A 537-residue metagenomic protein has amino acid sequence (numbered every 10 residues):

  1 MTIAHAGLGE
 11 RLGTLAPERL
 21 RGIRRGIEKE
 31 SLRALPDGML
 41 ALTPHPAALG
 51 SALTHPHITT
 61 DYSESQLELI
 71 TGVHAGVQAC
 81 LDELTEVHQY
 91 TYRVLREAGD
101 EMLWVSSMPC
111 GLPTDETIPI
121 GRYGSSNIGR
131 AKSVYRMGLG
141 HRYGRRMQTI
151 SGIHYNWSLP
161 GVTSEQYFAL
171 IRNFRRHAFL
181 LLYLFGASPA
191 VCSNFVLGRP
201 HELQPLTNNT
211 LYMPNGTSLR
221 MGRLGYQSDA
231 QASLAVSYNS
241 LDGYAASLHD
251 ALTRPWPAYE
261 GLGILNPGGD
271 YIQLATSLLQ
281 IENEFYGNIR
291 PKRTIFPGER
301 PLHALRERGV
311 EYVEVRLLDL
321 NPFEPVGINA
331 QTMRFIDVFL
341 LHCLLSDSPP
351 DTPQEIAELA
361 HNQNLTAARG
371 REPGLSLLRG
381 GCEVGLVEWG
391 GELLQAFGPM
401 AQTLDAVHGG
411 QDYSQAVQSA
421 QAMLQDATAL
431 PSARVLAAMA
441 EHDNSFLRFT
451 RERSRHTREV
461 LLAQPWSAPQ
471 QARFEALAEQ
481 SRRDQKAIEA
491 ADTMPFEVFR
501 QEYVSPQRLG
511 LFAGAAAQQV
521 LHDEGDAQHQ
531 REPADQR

Functional and structural regions predicted by a protein language model:
M1-G140, T149, E165-R172, R176-F179: Terminal catalytic/cofactor-binding subdomain
G13, L112, G121-R145, T149 (+5 more regions): Loop-rich catalytic cores of soluble enzymes, especially ATP-dependent carboxylate-amine ligases and other
G26, D82, E86, R130 (+9 more regions): Generic recognition of stable, solvent-exposed alpha-helical segments in well-folded globular domains
M108-P109, V191-S193, I356-T366, Y413-M423: A glycine-rich phosphate-binding loop feature that marks nucleotide/adenosyl-phosphate handling sites
R306-E307, V313-D405: Substrate-recognition/cap regions that form aromatic- and gly/pro-loop-enriched pockets for small-molecule ligands
G409-G525: Extended, compositionally biased alpha-helical segments that mediate assembly or anchoring
H522-Q536: Intrinsically disordered, low-complexity, charge-rich segments with an acidic bias
